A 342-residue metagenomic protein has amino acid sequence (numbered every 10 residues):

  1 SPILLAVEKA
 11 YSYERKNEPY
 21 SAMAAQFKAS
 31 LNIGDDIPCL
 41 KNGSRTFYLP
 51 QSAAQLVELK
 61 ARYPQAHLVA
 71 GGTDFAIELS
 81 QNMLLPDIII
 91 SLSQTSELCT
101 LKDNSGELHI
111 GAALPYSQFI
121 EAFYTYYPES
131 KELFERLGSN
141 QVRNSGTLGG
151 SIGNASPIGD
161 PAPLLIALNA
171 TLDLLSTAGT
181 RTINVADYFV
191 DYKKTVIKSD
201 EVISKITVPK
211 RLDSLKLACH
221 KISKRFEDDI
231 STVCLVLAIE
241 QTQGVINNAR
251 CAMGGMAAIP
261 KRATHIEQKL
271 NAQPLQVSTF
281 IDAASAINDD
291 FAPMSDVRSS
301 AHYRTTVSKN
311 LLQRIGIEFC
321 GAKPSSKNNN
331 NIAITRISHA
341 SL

Functional and structural regions predicted by a protein language model:
S1-L342: C-terminal structural segment of proteins
